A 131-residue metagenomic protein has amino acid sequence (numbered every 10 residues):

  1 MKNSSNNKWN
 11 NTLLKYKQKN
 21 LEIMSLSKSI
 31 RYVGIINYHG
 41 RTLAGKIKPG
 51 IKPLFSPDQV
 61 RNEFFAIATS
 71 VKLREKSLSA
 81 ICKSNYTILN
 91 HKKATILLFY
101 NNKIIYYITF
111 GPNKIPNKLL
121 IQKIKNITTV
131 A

Functional and structural regions predicted by a protein language model:
M1-A131: Non-catalytic interaction/Regulatory regions outside core domains
